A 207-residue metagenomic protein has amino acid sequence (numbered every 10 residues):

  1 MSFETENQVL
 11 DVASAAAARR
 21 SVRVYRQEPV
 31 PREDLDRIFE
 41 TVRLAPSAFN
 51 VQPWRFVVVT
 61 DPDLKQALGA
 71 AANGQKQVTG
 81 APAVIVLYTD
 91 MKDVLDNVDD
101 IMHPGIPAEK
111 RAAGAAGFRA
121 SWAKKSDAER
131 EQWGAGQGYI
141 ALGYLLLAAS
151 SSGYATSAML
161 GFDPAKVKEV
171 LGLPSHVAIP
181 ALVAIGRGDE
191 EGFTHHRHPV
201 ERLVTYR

Functional and structural regions predicted by a protein language model:
M1-R207: Acidic, surface-exposed loops and disordered segments
